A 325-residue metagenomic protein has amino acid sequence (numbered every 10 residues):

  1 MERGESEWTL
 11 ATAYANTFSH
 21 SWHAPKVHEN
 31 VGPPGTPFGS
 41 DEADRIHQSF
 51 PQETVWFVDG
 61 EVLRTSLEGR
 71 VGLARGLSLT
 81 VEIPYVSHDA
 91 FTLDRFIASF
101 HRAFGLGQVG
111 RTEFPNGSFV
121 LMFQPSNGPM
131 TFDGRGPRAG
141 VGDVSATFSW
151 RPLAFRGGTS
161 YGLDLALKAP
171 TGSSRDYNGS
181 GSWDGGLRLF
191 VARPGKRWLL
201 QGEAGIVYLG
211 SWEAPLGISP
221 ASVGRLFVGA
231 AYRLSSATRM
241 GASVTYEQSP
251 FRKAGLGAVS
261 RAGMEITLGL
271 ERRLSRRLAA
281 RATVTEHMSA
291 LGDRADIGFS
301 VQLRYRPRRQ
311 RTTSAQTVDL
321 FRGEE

Functional and structural regions predicted by a protein language model:
M1-L209, V223-R294, G298-E325: Transmembrane beta-barrel domains of Gram-negative outer membranes and organellar outer membranes
